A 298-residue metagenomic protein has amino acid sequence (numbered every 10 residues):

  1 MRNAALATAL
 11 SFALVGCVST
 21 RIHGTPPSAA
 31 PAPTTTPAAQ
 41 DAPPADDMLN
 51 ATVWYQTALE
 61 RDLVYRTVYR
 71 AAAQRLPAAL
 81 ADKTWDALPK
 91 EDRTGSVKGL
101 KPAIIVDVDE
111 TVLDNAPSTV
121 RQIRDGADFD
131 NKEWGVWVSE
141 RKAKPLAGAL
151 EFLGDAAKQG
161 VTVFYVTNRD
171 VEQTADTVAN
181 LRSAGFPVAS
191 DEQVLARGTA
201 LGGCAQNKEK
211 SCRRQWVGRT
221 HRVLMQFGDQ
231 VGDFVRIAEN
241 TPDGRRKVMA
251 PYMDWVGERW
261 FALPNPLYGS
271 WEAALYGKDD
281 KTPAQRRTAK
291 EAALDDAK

Functional and structural regions predicted by a protein language model:
A5-G16: Bacterial N-terminal signal peptides
C17-V106, G277-K298: Non-catalytic pre-domain segments flanking phosphatase-related domains
W54-L63, G135-K142, F164-D170, L201-C204: Second-shell loop/turn segments in exported
T67, A71, V136, K144 (+6 more regions): Extracytoplasmic/secreted proteins, especially bacterial periplasmic and envelope-associated proteins
K101-A103, V112-A147, E151, K158: Active-site neighborhood of HAD-like aspartate-dependent phosphohydrolases
A103-D107, L113-N115, T162-T167, Q193-A196 (+2 more regions): Structural recognition of the beta-strand scaffold that forms the well-ordered cores of secreted hydrolase catalytic
E110, A149-L181, Q193-L195, V231: Substrate-recognition element of Asp-dependent hydrolases with the DxDx(T/V) motif
T174-K298: C-terminal cap/substrate-recognition subdomain and adjoining C-terminal extension of metal-dependent phosphatase-like
